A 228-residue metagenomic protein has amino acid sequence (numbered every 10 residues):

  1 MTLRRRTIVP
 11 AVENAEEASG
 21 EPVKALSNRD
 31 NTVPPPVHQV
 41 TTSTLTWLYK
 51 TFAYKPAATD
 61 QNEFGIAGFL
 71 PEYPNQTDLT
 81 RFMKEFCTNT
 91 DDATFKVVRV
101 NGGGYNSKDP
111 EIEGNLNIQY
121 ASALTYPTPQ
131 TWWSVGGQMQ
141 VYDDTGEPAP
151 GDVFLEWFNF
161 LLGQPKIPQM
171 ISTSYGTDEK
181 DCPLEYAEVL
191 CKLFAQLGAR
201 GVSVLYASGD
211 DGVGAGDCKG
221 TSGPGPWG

Functional and structural regions predicted by a protein language model:
M1-G228: Substrate-binding/charge-relay-adjacent region of secreted/lumenal peptidase catalytic domains
